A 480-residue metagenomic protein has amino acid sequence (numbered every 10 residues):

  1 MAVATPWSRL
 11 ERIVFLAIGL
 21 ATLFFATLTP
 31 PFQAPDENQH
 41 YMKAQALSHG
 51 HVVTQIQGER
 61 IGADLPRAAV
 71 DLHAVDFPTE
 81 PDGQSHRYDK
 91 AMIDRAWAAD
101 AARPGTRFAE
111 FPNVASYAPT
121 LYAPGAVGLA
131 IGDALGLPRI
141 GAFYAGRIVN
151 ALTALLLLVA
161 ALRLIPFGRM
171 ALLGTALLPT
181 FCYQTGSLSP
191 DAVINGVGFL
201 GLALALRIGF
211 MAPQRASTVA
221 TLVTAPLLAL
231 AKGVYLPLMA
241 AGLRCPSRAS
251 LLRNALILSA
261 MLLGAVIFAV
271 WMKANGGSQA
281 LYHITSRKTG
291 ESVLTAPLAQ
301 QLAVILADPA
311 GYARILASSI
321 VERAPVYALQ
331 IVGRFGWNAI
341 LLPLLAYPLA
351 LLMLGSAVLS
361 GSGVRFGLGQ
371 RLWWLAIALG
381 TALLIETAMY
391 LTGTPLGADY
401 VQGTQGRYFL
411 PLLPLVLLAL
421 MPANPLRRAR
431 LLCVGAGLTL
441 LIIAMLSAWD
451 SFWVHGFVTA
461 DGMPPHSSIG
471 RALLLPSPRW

Functional and structural regions predicted by a protein language model:
H51-A145: Interfacial juxtamembrane loops and adjacent helix segments that form the catalytic/substrate-binding surfaces
L135-I140, V159-T180: Transmembrane-helix signature of polytopic, membrane-embedded enzymes that assemble or transfer cell-envelope glycans
Y183, S217-G233, P237-R244: Membrane-interface alpha helices of multi-pass inner-membrane proteins
S187-I194: Short acidic/glycine- and proline-prone juxtamembrane loop motifs at membrane-interface regions of multi-pass membrane
L204-F210, V219, L236-A265: Perimembrane helix-loop-helix junctions
A249-A255, G355-L379: Membrane-interface helix-loop-helix junctions at transmembrane boundaries of multi-pass membrane enzymes, predominantly
A269-A274, S278-E291, A429-W480: Transmembrane helical bundles and short interhelical boundary loops of multi-pass, membrane-embedded
K273-G361, R471-W480: Membrane-lumen/periplasm interface segments of multi-pass, membrane-embedded glycan/lipid transferases
